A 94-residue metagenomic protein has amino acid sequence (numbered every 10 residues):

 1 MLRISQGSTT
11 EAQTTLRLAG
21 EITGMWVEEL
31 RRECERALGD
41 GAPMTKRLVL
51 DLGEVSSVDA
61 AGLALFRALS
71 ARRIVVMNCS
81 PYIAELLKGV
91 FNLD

Functional and structural regions predicted by a protein language model:
M1-R17: Short beta-strand/loop segment at the start of cytosolic alpha/beta domains
T14, L18-D94: Amphipathic alpha-helical interaction surfaces in cytosolic regulatory modules
